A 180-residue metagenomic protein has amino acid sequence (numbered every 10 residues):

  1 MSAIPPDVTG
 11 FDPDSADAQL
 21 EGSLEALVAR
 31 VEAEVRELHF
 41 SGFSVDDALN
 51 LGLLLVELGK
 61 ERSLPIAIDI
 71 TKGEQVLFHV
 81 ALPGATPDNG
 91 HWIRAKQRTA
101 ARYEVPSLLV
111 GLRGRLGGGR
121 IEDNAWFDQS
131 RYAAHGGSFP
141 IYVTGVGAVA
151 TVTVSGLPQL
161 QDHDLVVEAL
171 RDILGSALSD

Functional and structural regions predicted by a protein language model:
S2-T86: Intrinsically disordered, low-complexity terminal regulatory regions
V8-E21, Y103-V105, D123-A134: Phosphate-binding glycine-rich loops and adjacent basic patches that engage nucleotide phosphates, nucleic-acid
V28-A33, R115, G119, Y142-T144: Short amphipathic alpha-helical segments, especially helix-boundary/capping motifs
D46-L49, G114-D123, G175-S179: Short, positively charged
E61-R62, T144-G145, D172-L178: Secondary-structure boundary elements
R62-A125: Structured interaction and signal-relay segments at domain junctions
A101-E104, H163-D180: Short, solvent-exposed cationic patches
E122-R171: Extended hydrophobic
